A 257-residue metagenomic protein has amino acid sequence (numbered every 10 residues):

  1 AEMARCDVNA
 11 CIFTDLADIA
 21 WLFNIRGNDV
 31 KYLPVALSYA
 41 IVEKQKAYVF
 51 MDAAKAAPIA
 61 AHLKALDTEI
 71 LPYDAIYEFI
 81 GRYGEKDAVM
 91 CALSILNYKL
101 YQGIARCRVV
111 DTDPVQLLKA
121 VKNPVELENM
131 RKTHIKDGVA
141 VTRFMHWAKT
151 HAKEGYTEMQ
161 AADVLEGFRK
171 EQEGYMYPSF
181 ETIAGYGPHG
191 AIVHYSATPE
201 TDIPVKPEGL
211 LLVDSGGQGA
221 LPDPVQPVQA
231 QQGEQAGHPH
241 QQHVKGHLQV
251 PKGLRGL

Functional and structural regions predicted by a protein language model:
A1-L257: Active-site neighborhoods and metal-handling regions in enzymes and metal-associated proteins
